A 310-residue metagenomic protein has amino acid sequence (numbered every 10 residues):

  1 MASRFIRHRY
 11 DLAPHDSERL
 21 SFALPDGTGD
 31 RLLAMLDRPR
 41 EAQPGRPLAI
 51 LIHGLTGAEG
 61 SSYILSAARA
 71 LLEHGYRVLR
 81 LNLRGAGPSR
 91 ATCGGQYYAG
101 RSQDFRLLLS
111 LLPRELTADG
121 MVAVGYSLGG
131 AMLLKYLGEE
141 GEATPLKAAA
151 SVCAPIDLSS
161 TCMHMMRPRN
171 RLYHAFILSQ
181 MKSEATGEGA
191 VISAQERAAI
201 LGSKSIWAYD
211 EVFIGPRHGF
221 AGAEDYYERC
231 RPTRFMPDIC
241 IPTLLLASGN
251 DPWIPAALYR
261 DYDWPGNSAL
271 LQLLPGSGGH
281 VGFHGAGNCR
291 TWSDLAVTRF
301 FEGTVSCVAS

Functional and structural regions predicted by a protein language model:
M1-E41, H284-G287: N-terminal cap/lid segment of alpha/beta-hydrolase-fold proteins
G45-G54: Short beta-strand element of the alpha/beta-hydrolase
G57-G60, A68-T92: Conserved alpha/beta-hydrolase
R84-V122: Catalytic nucleophile-loop/oxyanion-hole region of alpha/beta-hydrolase and closely related hydrolase-like folds
R114-A118, V122-H218: Alpha/beta-hydrolase-fold enzymes
I239, L245-A247, D251: Short beta-strand/loop motif that positions the catalytic acidic residue of the alpha/beta-hydrolase fold
P265-V281: Catalytic histidine neighborhood in serine/cysteine hydrolases with alpha/beta-hydrolase-type architecture
G278-W292: Catalytic histidine-centered segment of alpha/beta-hydrolase-like enzymes
